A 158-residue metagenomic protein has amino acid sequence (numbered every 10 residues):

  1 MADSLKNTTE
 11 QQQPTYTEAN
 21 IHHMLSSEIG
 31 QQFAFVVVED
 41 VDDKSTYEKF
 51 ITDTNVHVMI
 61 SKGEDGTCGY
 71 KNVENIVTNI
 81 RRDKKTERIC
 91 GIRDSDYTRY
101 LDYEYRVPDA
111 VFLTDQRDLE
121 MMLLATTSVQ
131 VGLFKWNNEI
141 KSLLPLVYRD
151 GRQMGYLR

Functional and structural regions predicted by a protein language model:
M1-R158: Acidic, divalent-metal-binding catalytic cores of TOPRIM and closely related two-metal-ion phosphodiester/pyrophosphate
